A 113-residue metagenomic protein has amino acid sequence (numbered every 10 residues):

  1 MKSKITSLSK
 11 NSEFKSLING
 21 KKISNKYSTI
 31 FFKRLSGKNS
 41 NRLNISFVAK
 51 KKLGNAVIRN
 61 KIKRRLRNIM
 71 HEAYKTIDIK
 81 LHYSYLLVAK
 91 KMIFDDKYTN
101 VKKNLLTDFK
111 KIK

Functional and structural regions predicted by a protein language model:
M1-K113: Positively charged, solvent-exposed patches that mediate nucleic-acid binding
